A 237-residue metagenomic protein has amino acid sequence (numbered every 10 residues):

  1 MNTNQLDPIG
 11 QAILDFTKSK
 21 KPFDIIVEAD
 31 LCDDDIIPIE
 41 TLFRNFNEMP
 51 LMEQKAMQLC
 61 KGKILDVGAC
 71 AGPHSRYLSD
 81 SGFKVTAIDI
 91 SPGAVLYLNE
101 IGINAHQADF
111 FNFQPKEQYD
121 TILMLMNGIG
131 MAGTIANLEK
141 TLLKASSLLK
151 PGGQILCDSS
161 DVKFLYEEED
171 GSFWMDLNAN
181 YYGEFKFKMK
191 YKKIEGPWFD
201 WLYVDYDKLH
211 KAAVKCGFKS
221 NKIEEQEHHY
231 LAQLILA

Functional and structural regions predicted by a protein language model:
M1-I26: N-terminal auxiliary segments of SAM/dcSAM-dependent transferases
D15, K150-K208: SAM-dependent methyltransferase
D33, I39-K63: Conserved alpha-helix/loop element of class I SAM-dependent methyltransferases that forms part of the SAM/SAH-binding
A71: Conserved SAM/SAH-binding loop
S91-P92: Conserved SAM/SAH-binding beta-strand->alpha-helix loop
G102-P115: Conserved SAM-binding strand-loop segment of SAM-dependent methyltransferases
Y119-E139: A short SAM/SAH-binding and catalytic strip from SAM-dependent methyltransferases
L138-P151: A short glycine-rich, Lys/Arg-flanked "PGG" loop and its adjoining helix->strand segment in the class I
